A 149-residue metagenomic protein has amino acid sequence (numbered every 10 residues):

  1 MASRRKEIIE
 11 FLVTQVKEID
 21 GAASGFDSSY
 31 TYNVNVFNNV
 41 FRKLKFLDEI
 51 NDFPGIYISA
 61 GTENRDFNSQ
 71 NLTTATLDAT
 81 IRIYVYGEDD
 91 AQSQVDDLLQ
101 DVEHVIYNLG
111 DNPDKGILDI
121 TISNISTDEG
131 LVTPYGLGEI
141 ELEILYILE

Functional and structural regions predicted by a protein language model:
M1-S69, L109-D114: Small/polar-rich, solvent-exposed N-terminal microdomains that initiate assembly or binding
A2-K6, D89, S93, G130-T133: Charge-dense, low-complexity intrinsically disordered segments
I19, A23-Y30, L44, N51-I56 (+1 more regions): Acidic-leaning, charged glycine-interspersed low-complexity segments
S69-T76, Y84-Y107: Extracellular/virion structural assembly segments
N71-E88, Y135-I147: Oligomerization/assembly interface segments of phage tail-like spikes and tubes
